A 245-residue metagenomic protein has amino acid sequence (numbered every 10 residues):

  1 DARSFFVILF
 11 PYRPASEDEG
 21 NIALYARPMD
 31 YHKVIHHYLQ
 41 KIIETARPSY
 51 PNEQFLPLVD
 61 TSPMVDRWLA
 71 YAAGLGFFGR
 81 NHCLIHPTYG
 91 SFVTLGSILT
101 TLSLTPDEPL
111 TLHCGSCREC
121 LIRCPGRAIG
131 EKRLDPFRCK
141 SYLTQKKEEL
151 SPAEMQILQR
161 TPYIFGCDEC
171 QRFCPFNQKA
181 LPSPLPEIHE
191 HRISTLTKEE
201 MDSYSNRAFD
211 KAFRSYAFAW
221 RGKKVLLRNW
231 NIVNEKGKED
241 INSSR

Functional and structural regions predicted by a protein language model:
D1-H113, A153: Auxiliary alpha/beta "docking" domains used to position bulky ligands
T101-L104, E108, R138-E149: A short, charged helix-loop
P106-G115, M155-C167: Immediate flanking context of iron-sulfur cluster ligation sites
E119-T144, R160-E187: Iron-sulfur cluster-binding cysteine motifs and their immediate structural context in ferredoxin-like electron-transfer
K147-F165, L196-A219: Short Fe-S-cluster ligation motifs
Q178, N234-I241: Alpha-helix capping and inter-helical loop/turn segments
D210-K211, E239-R245: Amphipathic alpha-helical scaffolding segments comprising HEAT/armadillo-like alpha-solenoid repeats
K211, A219-G237: Long, compositionally biased charged/polar accessory segments in the mid-to-C-terminal portions of proteins
